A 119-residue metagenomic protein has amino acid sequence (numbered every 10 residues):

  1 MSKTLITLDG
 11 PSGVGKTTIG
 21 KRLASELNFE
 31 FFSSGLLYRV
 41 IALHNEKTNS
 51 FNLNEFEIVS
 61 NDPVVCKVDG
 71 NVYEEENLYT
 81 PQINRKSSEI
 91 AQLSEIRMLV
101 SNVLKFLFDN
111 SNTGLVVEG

Functional and structural regions predicted by a protein language model:
M1-K3: Phosphate-binding P-loop
I6-L8: Hydrophobic anchor at the beta1->P-loop junction of P-loop NTPases
V14: ATP-binding Walker
T17: Walker A/P-loop
A24-S34, K47-S50: Post-Walker A helix-loop "phosphate-sensing" segment adjacent to the P-loop in P-loop NTPases
L37-L115: ATP-dependent small-molecule kinase phosphotransfer cores that center on conserved nucleotide phosphate-binding segments
E118: Glycine-rich phosphate-binding loops of nucleotide-dependent enzymes
